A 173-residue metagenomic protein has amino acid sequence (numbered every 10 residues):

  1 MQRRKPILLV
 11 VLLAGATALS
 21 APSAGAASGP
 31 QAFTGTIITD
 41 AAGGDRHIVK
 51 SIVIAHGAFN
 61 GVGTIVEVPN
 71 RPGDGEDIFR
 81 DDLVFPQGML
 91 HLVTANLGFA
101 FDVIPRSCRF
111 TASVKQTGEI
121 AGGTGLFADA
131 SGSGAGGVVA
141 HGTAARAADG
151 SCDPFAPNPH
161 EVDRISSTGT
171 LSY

Functional and structural regions predicted by a protein language model:
M1-L9: Bacterial N-terminal signal peptides that target proteins for export
V10-S20: Bacterial N-terminal signal peptides
P22-A26: Sec/Tat signal peptide C-region and signal peptidase I cleavage site
A27-Y173: Beta-strand-enriched cores of mature, soluble protein domains
